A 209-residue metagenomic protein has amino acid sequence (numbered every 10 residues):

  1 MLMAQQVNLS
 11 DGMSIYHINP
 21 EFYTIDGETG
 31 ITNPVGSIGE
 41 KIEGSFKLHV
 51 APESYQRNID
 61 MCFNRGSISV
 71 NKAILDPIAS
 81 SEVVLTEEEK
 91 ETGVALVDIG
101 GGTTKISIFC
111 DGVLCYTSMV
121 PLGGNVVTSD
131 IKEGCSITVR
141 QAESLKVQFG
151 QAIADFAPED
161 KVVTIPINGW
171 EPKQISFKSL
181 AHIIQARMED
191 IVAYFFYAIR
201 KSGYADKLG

Functional and structural regions predicted by a protein language model:
M1-L96, L114-C115, C135-A181, S202-A205: Nucleotide/phosphate-binding catalytic cleft detector across ATP-hydrolyzing and phosphate-transferring enzymes
F63, D98, I131, F195: Residue-level signature of catalytic and energy-coupling elements of molecular machines, predominantly ATP/GTP-dependent
L96-T103, F109-G112, P121-N125, G209: A short acidic Gly-Thr/Ser loop motif
T117-M119: Residue-level detector of high-confidence beta-strand sites
P121-A142: A conserved active-site cap/scaffold subdomain adjacent to cofactor or substrate pockets
R187-F196: A general structural motif
F196-L208: Phosphate/pyrophosphate-binding loops at sites that engage ATP/ADP/AMP, CoA/4′-phosphopantetheine, polyphosphate
